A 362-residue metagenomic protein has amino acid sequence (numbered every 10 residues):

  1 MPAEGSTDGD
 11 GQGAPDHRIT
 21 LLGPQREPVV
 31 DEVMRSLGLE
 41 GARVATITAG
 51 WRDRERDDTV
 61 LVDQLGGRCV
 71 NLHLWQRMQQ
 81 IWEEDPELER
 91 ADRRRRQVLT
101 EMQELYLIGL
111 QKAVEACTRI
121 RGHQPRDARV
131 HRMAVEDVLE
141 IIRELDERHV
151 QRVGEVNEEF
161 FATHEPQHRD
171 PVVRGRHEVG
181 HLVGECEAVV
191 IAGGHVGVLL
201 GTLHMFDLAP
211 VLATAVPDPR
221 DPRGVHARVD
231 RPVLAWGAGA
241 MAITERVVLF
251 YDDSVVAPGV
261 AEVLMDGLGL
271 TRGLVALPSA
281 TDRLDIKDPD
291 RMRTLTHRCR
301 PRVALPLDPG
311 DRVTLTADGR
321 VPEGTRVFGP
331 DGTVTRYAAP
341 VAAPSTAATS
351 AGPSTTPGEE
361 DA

Functional and structural regions predicted by a protein language model:
M1-M133, V247-L249, D253-A362: C-terminal and late-domain segments of enzyme folds
L21-Q25, E165-D170, V198-T202, D253: Short, flexible loop segments at the rims of nucleotide/cofactor-binding pockets, characterized by
M34, T59, V179-G180, A209-P217 (+2 more regions): Short amphipathic alpha-helical segments and helix-helix/interface helices
Q124-H168: Long, low-complexity, polar/charged, intrinsically disordered or flexibly structured peripheral segments
R174-L182: Short, charged beta->alpha transition segments
L182, A192-H195, L200-P217, H226-I286: Class I SAM-dependent methyltransferase SAM-binding "motif I" and its flanking Rossmann-like core
C186: An anion/phosphate-binding loop that grips the pyrophosphate of nucleotide cofactors and donors
V189: Receiver (REC) domain switch-region micro-motif
